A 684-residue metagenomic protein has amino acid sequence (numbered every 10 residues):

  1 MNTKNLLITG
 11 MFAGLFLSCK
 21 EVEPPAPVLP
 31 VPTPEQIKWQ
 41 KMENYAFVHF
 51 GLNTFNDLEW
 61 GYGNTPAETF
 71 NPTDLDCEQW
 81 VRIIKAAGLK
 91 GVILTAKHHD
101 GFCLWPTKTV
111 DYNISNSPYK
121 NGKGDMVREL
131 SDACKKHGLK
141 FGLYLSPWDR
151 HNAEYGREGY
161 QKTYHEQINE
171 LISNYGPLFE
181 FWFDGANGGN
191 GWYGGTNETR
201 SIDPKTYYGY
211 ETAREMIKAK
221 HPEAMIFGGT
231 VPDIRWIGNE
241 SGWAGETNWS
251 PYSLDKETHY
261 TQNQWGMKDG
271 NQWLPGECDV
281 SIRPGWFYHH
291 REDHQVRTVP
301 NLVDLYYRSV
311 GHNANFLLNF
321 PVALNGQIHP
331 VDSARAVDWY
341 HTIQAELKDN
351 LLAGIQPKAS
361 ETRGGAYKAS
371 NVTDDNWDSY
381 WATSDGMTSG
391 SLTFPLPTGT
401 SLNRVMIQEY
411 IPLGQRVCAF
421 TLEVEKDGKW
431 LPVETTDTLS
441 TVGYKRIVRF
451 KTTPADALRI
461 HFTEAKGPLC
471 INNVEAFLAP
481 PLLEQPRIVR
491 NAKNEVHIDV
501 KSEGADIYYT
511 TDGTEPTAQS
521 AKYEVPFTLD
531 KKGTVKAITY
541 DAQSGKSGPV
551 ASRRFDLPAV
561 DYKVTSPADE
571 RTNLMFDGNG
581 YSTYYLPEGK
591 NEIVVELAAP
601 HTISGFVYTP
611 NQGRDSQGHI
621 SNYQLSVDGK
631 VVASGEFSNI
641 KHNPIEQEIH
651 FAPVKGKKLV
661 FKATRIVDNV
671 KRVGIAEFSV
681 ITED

Functional and structural regions predicted by a protein language model:
M1-L7: Bacterial N-terminal signal peptides that target proteins for export
L17-S18: C-terminal motif of bacterial Sec signal peptides marking the signal peptidase cleavage site
V22-T388, T393-F394, T398, N403-Q415 (+7 more regions): Mature catalytic domains of secreted/periplasmic carbohydrate-active enzymes
N152-Y155, N325-P330, T517-A518, G613-S616 (+1 more regions): A generic structural signal for short coil/turn motifs at secondary-structure boundaries
V331, D338, I343-E346, N376-L483 (+2 more regions): Aromatic, loop-rich ligand-recognition surfaces of beta-strand-rich domains
L478-E592, T602: Short, compositionally stereotyped local motifs that mark structural "simplifiers"
